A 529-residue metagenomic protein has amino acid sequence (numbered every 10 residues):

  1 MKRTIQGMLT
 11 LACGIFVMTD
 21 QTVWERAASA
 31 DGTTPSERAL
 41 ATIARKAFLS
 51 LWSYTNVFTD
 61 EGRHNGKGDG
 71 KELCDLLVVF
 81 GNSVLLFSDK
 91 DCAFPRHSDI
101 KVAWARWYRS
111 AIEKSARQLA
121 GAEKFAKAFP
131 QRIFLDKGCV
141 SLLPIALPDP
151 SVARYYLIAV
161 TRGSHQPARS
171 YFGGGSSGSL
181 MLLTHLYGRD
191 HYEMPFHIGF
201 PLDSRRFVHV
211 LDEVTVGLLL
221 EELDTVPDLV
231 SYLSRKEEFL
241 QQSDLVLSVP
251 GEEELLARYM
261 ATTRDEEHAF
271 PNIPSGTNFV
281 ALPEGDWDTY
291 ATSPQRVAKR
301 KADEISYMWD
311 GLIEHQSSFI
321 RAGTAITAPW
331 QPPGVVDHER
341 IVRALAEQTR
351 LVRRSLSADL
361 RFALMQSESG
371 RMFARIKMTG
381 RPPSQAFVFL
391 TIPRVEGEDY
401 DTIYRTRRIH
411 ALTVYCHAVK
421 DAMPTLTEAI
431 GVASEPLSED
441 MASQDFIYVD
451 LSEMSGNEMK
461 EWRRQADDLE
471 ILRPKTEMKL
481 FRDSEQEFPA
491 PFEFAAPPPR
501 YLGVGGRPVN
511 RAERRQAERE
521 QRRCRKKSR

Functional and structural regions predicted by a protein language model:
M1-C74, V78-R514, R519-R529: Intrinsically disordered, low-complexity Ser/Thr/Pro/Gly-rich regulatory segments
